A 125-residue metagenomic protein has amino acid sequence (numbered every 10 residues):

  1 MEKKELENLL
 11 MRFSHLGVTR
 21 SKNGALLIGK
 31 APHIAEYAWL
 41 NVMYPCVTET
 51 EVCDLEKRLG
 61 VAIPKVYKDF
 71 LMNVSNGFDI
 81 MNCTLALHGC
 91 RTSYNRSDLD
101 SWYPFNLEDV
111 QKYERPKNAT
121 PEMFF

Functional and structural regions predicted by a protein language model:
M1-L59: Short, surface-exposed beta-strand/turn modules with glycine/proline-rich turns and flanking aromatic residues
L6-F13, L55, Y67, L99 (+2 more regions): Generic structural signal of hydrophobic/aromatic residues within well-ordered alpha-helices of folded domains
M11-K22, K57, M72, N76 (+2 more regions): Generic surface-pattern signal
A25, K68, C83-L87: Short coil/turn segments at secondary-structure boundaries
T50-N82: Short, well-structured hydrophobic secondary-structure segments
V74-F125: Long, low-complexity, intrinsically disordered segments enriched in glycines and aromatic residues
